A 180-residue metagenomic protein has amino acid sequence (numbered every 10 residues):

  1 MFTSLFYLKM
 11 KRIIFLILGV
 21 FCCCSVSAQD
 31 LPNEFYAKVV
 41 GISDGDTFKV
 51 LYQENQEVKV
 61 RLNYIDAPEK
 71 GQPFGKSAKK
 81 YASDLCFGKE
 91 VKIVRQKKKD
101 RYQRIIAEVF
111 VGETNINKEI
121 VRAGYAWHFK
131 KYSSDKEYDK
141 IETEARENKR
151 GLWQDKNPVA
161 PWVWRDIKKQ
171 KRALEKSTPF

Functional and structural regions predicted by a protein language model:
F2, F6-Y7, K11-I17, C24-F180: Small beta-barrel nucleic-acid-binding modules, primarily SNase/OB-fold domains and secondarily Tudor-like barrels
